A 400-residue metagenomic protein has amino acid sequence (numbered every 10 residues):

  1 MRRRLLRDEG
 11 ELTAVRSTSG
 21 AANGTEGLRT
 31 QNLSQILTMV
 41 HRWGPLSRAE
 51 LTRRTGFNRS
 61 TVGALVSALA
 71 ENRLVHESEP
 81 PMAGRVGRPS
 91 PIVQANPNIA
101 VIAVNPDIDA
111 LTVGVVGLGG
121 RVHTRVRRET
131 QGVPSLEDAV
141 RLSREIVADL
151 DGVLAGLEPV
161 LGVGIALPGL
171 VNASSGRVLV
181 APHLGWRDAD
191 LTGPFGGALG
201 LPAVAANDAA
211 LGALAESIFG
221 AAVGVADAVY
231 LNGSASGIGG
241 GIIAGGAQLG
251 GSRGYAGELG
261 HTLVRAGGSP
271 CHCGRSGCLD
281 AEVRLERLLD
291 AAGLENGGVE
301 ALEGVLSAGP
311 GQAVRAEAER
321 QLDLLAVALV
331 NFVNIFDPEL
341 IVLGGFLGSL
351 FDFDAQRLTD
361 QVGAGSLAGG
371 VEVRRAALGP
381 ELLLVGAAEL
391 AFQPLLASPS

Functional and structural regions predicted by a protein language model:
M1-P159, G267, R275-S400: ATP-binding/phosphotransfer module of carbohydrate and carboxylate kinases, centering on a glycine-rich
R42-W43, F219, S234-A235: Short helix-capping/turn signature of helix-turn-helix
P89, P97-I99, G200-L201, G224-A228 (+2 more regions): Short coil/turn connectors at secondary-structure junctions
I92, V101-N105, V160-G164, D227-N232 (+2 more regions): Short glycine-aspartate micro-motif
G117, A173, I243: Short, acidic, Ser/Thr-enriched surface-loop or helix-capping motifs
V122, V178, Q248-L249: Hydrophobic "anchor" residues
R125-G164, G169-V229, F353-A364: Glycine-rich phosphate-binding loop and adjoining helix at the ATP-binding site of ATP-dependent phosphoryl-transfer
V225-E282: Glycine-rich phosphate-binding loop of actin/hexokinase-like ATP-binding domains
